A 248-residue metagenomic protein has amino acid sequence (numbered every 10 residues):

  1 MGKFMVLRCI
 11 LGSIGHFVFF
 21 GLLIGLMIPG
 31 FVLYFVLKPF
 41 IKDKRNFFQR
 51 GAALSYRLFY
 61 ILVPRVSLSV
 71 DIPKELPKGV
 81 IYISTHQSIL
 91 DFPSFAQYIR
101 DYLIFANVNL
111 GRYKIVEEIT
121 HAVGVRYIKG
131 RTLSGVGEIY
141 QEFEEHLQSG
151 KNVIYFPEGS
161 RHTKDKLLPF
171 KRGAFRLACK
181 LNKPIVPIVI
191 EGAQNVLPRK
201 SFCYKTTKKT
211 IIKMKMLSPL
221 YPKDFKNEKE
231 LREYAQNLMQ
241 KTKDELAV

Functional and structural regions predicted by a protein language model:
G2-S69, E118-I119: A transmembrane-helix-recognition feature enriched in membrane-embedded lipid enzymes and envelope glyco-/phospholipid
I10, I14, I139-V248: Non-catalytic C-terminal accessory region of glycerolipid acyltransferases and related lyso-lipid remodeling enzymes
L11-H16, A52-A106: Conserved H-X4-D acyltransferase segment
Y34-F47, K78-L133: Catalytic core of membrane glycerolipid acyltransferases/transacylases, capturing the structured, soluble-facing
F59-Y60, T120, A178, M216: Structural element of the ATP-grasp superfamily
S69-V70, R126-G130, P222: Short acidic-hydrophobic, aromatic-tinged amphipathic segments that line or gate anion-handling sites
K74-L76, I119, L147, C179: Short, flexible hinge/linker loops that cap or flank conserved catalytic cores
V136: Metallo-beta-lactamase
